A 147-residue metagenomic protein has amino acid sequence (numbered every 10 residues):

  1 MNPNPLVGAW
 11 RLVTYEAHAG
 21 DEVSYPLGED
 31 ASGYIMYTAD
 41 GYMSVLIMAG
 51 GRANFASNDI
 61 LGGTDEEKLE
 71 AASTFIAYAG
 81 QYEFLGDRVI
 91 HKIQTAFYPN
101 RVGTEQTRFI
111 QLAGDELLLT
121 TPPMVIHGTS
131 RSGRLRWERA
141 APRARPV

Functional and structural regions predicted by a protein language model:
M1-V147: Lipid interaction determinants
